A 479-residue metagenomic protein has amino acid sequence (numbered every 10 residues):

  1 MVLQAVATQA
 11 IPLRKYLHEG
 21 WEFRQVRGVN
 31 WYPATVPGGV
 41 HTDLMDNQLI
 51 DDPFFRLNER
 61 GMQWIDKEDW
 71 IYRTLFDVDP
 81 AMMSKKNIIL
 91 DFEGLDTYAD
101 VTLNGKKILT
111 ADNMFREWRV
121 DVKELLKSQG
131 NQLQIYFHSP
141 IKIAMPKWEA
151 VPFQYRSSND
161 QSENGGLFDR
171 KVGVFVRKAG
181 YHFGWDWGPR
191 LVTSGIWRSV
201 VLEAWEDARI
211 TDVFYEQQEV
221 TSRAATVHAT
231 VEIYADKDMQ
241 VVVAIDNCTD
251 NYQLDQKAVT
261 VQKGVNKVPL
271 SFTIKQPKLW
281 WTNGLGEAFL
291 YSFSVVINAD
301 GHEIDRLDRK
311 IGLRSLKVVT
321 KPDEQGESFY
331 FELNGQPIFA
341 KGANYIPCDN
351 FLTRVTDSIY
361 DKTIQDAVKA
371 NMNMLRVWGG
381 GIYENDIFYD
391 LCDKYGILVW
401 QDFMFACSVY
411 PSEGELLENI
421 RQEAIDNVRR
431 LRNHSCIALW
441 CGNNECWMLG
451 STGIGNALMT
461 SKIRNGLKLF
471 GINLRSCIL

Functional and structural regions predicted by a protein language model:
M1-M374: Secreted/periplasmic carbohydrate-active enzymes, especially glycoside hydrolases
I108, F351-S358, R376-G379, Y383 (+2 more regions): Alpha-helix capping and helix-loop boundary segments enriched in small/acidic/polar residues
D323-F329, N385-I387, R421-R430: Alpha-helical scaffolding within the catalytic cores of extracellular/periplasmic polymer-degrading hydrolases
I338, V368-L375, D393-L398, R432-L439: Loop/turn elements at helix/coil->beta-strand transitions in domains of secreted/extracellular proteins
K341, F351-L352, Q401-D402, C407-S408 (+1 more regions): Short acidic/His/Gly/Ser-rich catalytic and metal-binding motifs that mark active-site loops of diverse hydrolases
M374-E418, R475: Aromatic-lined substrate-binding rim segments of carbohydrate-active enzymes
K394, Y410-L479: Active-site neighborhood of glycoside hydrolase catalytic domains
